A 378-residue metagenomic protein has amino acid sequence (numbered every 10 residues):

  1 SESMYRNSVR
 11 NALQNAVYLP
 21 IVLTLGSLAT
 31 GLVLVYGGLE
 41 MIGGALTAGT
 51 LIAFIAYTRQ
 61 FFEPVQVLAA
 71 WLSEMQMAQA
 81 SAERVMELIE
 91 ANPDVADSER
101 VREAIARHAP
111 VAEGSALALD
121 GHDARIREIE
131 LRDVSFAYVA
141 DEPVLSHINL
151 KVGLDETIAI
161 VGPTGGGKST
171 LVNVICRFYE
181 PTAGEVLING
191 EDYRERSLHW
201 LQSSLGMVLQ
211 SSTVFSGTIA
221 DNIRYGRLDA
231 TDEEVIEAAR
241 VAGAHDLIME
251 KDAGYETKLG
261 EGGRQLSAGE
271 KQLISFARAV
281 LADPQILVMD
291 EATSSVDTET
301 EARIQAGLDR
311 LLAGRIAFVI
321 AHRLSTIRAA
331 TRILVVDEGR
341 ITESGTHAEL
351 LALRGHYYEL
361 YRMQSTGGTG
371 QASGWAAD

Functional and structural regions predicted by a protein language model:
S1-G31, E74-M77, P93-D94, A109 (+1 more regions): An intracellular "coupling" helix at the cytosolic face of ABC transporter transmembrane type-1 domains
S1-N7, Q79-E90, I105-P110, T257 (+1 more regions): Extended non-transmembrane interhelical loops and adjacent amphipathic helices of multipass membrane proteins
R10, Q14-I21, F54, R127 (+3 more regions): Alpha-helical membrane-protein architecture signal
L13, Q60-E90: Cytosolic ends of transmembrane helices, especially the final helix of ABC transmembrane type-1 domains
A29-Y36, A56, Q60-E63, A80 (+1 more regions): Transmembrane alpha-helix boundary/anchor motif
G43-A56: Membrane-water interface of transmembrane alpha-helices in multipass transporters/channels
I105-D378: ABC-type nucleotide-binding domain
